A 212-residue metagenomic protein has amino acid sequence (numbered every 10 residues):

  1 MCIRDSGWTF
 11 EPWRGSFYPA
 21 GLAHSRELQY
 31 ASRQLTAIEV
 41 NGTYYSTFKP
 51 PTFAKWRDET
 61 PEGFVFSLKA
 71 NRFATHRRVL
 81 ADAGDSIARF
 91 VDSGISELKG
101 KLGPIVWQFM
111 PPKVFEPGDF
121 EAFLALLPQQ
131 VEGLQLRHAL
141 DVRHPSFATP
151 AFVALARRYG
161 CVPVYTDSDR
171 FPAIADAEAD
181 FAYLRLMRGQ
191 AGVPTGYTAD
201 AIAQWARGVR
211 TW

Functional and structural regions predicted by a protein language model:
R4-W212: Residues lining hydrophobic/aromatic ligand-binding pockets adjacent to catalytic sites
